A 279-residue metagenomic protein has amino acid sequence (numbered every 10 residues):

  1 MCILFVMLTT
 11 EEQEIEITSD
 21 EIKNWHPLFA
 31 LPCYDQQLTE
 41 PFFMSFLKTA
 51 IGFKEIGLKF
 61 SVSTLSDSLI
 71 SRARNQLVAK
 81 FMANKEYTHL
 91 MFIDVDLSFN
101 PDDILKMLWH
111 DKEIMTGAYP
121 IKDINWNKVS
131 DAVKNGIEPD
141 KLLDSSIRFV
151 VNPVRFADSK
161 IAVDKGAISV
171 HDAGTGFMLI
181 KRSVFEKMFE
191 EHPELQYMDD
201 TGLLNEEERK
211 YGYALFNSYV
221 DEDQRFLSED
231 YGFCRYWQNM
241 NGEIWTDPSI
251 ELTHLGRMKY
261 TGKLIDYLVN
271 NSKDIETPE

Functional and structural regions predicted by a protein language model:
C2, V6-D67: N-proximal low-complexity "stem/linker" segments adjacent to membrane-targeting elements
L8-T9, I22-N24, E191-E279: C-terminal catalytic/acceptor-binding lobe
K54, L108, W237-Q238: Anion (oxyanion) recognition and catalysis
K59, D96, E113, E243-I244 (+1 more regions): Residue-level detector of anion-binding/catalytic polar loops
S68-A73: A short, glycine-/small-residue-rich helix N-cap motif at loop->alpha-helix starts within glycosyltransferase
Q76-H89: Active-site nucleotide-sugar/metal-binding loop of Leloir-type enzymes
Y87-S98: Short beta-strand-to-loop acidic/aromatic patch adjacent to the donor-nucleotide binding site
N100-L204, Y211-N217: Conserved catalytic core of nucleotide-sugar-dependent glycosyltransferases
